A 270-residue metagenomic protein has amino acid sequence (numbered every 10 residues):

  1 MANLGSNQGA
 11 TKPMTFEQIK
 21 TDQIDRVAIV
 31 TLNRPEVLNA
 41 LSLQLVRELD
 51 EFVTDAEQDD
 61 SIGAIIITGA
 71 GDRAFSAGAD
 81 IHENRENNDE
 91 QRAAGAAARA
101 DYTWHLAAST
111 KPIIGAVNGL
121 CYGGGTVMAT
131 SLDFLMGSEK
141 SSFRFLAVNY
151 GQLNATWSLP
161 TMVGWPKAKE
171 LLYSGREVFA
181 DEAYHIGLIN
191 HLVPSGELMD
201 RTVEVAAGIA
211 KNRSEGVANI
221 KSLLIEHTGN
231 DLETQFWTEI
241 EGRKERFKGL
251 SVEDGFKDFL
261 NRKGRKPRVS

Functional and structural regions predicted by a protein language model:
A2-D25, D59, D72, G175-A180 (+2 more regions): C-terminal alpha-helix plus adjacent terminal tail
A2-T68: Conserved CoA-thioester-binding segment of acyl-CoA-metabolizing enzymes
V30, R34, L49, I67 (+5 more regions): Terminal peptide-recognition signature
E36, Q44-L45, A79-E83, M128-S131 (+1 more regions): Short, glycine/charged-enriched secondary-structure capping and boundary segments
Q44-E48, A98, H105, R201 (+2 more regions): Charged catalytic carboxylate motif
G69-H105, C121, P267: Glycine- (often His-adjacent) and acidic-residue-rich active-site loop that binds/positions the CoA thioester
I81, R99, T156, W165-A168 (+3 more regions): A general structural signal for well-ordered alpha-helical segments in protein cores
W104-S214: Crotonase-fold acyl-CoA enzyme core
